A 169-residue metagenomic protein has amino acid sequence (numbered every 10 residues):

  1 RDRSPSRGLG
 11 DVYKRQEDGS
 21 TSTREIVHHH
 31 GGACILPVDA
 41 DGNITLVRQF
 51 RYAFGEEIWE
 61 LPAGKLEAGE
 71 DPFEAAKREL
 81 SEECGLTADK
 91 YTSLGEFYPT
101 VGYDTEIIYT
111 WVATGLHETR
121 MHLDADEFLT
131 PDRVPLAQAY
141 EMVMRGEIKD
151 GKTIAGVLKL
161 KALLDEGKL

Functional and structural regions predicted by a protein language model:
R1-L9, Y13: Single conserved hydrophobic/aromatic residue that forms the stacking wall/gate of nucleotide- or nucleobase-binding
G10-D11, E57, I107-Y109: Short beta-strand micro-motifs in enzyme catalytic cores
E17-G19: Glycine-centered tight beta-turn/hairpin loop motif at sheet-sheet or coil-to-beta transitions
T21-R24, D132: Short beta-strand segments
R24-V27, A33-R78, L169: Conserved Nudix-box catalytic region and its N-terminal flanking loop in Nudix hydrolases and closely related
A33-C34, K65-G151: Unchanged
N43, H117-T119, G167: Short helix-loop capping/hinge motifs at secondary-structure junctions, enriched in acidic/polar residues
Y140-L169: Long hydrophobic alpha-helical segments typical of transmembrane helices together with their membrane-interfacial
